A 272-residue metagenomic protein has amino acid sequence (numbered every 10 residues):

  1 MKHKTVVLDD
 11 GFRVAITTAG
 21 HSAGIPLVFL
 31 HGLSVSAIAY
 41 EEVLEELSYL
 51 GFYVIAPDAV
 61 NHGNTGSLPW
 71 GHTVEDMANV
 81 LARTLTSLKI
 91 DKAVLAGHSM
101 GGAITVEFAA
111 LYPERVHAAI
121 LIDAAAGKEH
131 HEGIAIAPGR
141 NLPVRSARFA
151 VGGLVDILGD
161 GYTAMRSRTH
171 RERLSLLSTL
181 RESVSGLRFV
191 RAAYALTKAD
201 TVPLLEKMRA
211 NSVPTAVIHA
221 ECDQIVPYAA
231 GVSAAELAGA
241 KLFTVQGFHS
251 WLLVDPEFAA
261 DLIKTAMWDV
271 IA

Functional and structural regions predicted by a protein language model:
D9-F12, Y49, Y53-A96: Active-site loop/oxyanion-hole signature of alpha/beta-hydrolase fold enzymes
F12, T17-N64: Conserved HGGG/HGGXW glycine-rich cap/lid loop of the alpha/beta-hydrolase fold
A110, A119-F149: Flexible "cap/lid" loop of the alpha/beta hydrolase fold
H130-E132, F149-A210: Conserved alpha/beta-hydrolase catalytic His-Asp/Glu region
N211, V217-H219, D223: Short beta-strand/loop motif that positions the catalytic acidic residue of the alpha/beta-hydrolase fold
E221-V226, S250: Acidic catalytic loop of the alpha/beta-hydrolase fold
P227-A235: Short alpha-helix in the alpha/beta-hydrolase fold that links the catalytic acid
G247-A260: Catalytic histidine-centered segment of alpha/beta-hydrolase-like enzymes
